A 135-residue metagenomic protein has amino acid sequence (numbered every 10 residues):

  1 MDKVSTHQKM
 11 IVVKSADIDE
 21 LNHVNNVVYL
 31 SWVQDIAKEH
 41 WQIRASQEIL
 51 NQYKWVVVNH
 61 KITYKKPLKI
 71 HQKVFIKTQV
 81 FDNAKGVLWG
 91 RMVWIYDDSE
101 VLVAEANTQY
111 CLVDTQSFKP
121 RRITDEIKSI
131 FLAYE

Functional and structural regions predicted by a protein language model:
M1-N59, V113-E135: Hot-dog-fold acyl-thioester-processing enzymes
K3-V4, K69-K73, F81-E135: HotDog/MaoC-like acyl-thioester-processing domains
L21, K66, D98: Acidic pyrophosphate-coordinating catalytic loop
H40-D82, G86-L88, V103-A106: Hydrophobic beta-strand-centered segment that forms part of the acyl-chain substrate-binding groove
